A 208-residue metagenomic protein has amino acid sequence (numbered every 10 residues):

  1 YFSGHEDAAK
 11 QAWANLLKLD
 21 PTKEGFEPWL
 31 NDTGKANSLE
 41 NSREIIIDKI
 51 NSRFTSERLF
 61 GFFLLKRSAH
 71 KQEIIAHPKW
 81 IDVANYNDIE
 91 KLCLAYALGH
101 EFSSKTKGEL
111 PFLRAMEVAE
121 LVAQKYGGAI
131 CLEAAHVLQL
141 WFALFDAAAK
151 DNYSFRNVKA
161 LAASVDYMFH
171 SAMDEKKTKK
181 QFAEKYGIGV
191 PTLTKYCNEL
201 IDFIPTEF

Functional and structural regions predicted by a protein language model:
Y1-F208: Non-catalytic, interaction-prone regions of core transcription and DNA-replication machinery
